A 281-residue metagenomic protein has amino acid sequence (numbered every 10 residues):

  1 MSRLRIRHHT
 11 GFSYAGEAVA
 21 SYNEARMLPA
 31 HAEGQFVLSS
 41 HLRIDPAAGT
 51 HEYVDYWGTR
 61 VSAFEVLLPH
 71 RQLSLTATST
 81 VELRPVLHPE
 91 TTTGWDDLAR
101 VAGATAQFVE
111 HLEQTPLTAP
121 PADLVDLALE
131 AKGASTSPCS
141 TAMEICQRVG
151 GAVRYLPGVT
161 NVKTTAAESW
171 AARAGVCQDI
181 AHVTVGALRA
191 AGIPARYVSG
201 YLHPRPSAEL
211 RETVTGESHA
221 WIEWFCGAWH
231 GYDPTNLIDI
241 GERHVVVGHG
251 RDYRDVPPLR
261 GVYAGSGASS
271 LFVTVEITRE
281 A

Functional and structural regions predicted by a protein language model:
M1-W95: Intrinsically disordered, low-complexity N-terminal segments that are enriched in acidic
S2, H8, N23, S40 (+6 more regions): Structural beta-strand/beta-sheet cores of well-ordered domains, especially the beta-sheet scaffolds that support
T10, T160, T235: Ser/Thr-centric signal marking residues that sit in or immediately flank functional binding/regulatory motifs
S13-E24, G158-A171, A220: Short N-terminal helix-initiation segments at or just after the protein's N-terminus
L28-A30, D45, T78-T80, F225 (+3 more regions): Structured loops at beta-to-helix junctions and adjacent beta-edge loops in soluble globular domains
A48-T50, L98-V101, D239-V246: Short, surface-exposed linear segments at secondary-structure transitions and domain or protein termini
T93, D97-G175, V183, A191 (+2 more regions): Secondary-structure boundary elements
Q147, D179-G267: Hydrophobic/aromatic-rich core segments of domains that either
